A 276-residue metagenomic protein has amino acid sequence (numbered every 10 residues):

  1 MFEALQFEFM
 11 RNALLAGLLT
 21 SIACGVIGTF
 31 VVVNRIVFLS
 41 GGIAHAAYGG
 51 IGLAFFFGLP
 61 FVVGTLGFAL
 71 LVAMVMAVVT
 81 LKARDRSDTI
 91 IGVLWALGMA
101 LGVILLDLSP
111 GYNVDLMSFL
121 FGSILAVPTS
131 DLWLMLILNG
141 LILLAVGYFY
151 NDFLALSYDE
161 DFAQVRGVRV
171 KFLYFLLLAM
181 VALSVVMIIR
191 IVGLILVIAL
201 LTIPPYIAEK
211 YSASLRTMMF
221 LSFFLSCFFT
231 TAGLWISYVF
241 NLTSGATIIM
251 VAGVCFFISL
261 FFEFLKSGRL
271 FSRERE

Functional and structural regions predicted by a protein language model:
M1-I22: Membrane-interfacial amphipathic/re-entrant helices at transmembrane-helix boundaries
F7-N12, A83, I91-N151: Transmembrane helix-bundle core of multi-pass membrane transporters and related energy-transducing complexes
A13, F61-A69, D88, G92 (+3 more regions): Loop-to-transmembrane alpha-helix initiation sites
A16-G25, A46, G50, A54 (+17 more regions): Alpha-helical transmembrane segments in multi-pass membrane proteins
T29-Y112, A208-F220, S237-F240, E263-F264: Short loop segments and helix-boundary regions at transmembrane helix junctions of multi-pass inner-membrane proteins
D131-I203: Helix-loop-helix "hairpin" substructures at the membrane interface of multi-pass membrane proteins
I191, I195-A246: Transmembrane alpha-helical segments in multi-pass inner-membrane proteins
L242-I249, G253-E276: Cytosolic-side transmembrane-helix boundaries in multi-pass membrane proteins
